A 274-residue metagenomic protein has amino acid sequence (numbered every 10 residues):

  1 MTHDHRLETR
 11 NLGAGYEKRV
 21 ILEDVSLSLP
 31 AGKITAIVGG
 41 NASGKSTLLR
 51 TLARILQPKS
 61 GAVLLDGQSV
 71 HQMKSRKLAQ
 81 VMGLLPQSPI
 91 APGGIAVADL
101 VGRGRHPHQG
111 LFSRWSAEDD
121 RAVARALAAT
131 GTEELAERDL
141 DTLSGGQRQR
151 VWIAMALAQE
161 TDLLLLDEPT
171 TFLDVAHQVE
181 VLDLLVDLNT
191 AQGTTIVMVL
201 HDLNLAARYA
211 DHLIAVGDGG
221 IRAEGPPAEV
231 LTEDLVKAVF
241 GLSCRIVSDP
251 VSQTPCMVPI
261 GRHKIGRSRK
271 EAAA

Functional and structural regions predicted by a protein language model:
L7, I21-L22: Conserved structural motif at the start of ABC-family nucleotide-binding domains
V38-G40: The feature captures the beta-strand-to-loop junction immediately N-terminal to the Walker
A53: Helix-to-loop junction immediately C-terminal to a conserved catalytic motif
G61-S69, L78: Conserved ABC transporter NBD signature motif
R114, D139-L143, Q147: Conserved ABC ATPase signature
L164-E168, L173: Catalytic Walker B motif of ABC-type/P-loop ATPase nucleotide-binding domains
E233, V239-A274: ABC ATPase nucleotide-binding domains
